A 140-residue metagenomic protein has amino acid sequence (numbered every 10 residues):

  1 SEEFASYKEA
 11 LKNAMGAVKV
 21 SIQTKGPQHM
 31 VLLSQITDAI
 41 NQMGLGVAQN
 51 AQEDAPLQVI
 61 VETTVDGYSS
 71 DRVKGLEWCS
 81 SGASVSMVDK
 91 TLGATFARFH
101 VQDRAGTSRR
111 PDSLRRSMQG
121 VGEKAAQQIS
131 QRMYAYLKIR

Functional and structural regions predicted by a protein language model:
S1-E3, P56, L114: Proteins with a high burden of low-complexity, intrinsically disordered sequence enriched in S/T/G/P/A and R, requiring
S1-G44, Y134-R140: A structural "domain/chain start" motif
F4-S6, V20, T24, S69-D71 (+3 more regions): Generic preference for well-ordered secondary structure
S34, D38, Q42-L45, E53-Q102 (+1 more regions): Surface-exposed short loop/turn segments
D89-L137: Short secondary-structure boundary motifs at beta->alpha junctions and helix caps
